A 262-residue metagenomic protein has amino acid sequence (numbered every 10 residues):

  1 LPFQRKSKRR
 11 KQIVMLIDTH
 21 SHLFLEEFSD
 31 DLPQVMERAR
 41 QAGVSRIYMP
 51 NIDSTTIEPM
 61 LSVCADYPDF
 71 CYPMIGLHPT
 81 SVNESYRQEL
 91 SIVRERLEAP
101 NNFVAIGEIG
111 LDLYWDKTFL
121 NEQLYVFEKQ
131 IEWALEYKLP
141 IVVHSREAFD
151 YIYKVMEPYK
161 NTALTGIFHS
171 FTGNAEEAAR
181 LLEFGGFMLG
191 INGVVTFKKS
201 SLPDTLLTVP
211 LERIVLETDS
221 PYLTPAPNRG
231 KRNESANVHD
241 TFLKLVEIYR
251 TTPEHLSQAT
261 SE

Functional and structural regions predicted by a protein language model:
F3-E262: Mid-domain alpha/beta scaffold segments of enzyme catalytic cores
